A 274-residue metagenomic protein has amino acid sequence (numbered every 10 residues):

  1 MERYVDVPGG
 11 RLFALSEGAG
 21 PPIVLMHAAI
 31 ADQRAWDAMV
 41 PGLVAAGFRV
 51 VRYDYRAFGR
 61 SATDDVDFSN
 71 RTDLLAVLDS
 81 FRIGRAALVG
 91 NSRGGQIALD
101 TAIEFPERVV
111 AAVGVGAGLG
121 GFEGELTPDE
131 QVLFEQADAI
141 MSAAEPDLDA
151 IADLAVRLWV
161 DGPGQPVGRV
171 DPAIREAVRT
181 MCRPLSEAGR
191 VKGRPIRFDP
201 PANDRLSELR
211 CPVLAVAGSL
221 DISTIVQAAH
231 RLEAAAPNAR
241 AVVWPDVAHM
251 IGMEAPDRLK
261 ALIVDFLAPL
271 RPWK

Functional and structural regions predicted by a protein language model:
P8-A62, V77: Conserved HGGG/HGGXW glycine-rich cap/lid loop of the alpha/beta-hydrolase fold
R71-A86: Conserved acidic catalytic loop of the alpha/beta-hydrolase fold
L88-G90, V115: Short beta-strand immediately N-terminal to the catalytic nucleophile in serine-hydrolase-like folds
G90, G94, A98: Gly/Ala-rich beta-loop-alpha elbow adjacent to hydrolase catalytic centers
L99, I103-E104, R108-E145: Flexible "cap/lid" loop of the alpha/beta hydrolase fold
E145-P200, R205: Conserved alpha/beta-hydrolase catalytic His-Asp/Glu region
R179-A234, V243: Conserved serine/cysteine hydrolase catalytic core
N238-K274: Catalytic active-site module of serine/aspartate enzymes centered on a nucleophile-bearing elbow/loop
